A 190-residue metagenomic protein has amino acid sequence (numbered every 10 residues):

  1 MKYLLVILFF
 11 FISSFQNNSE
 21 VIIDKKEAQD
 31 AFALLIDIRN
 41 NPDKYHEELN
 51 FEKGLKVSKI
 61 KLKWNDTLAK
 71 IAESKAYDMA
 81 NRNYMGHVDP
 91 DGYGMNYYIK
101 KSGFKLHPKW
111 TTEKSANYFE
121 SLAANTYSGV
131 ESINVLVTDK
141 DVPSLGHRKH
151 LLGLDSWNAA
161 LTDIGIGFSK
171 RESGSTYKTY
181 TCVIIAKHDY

Functional and structural regions predicted by a protein language model:
Y3-S13: Sec-dependent N-terminal signal peptides
L8-F9, R39, L151: Hydrophobic, Leu/Ile/Phe/Ala-enriched alpha-helical segments that form helix-helix packing faces
F15-S19: Signal peptide cleavage region of secreted peptide precursors
E20-L106, A160-D163, S169: Short, well-ordered surface patches within globular domains
G94-Y190: A well-ordered secondary-structure block
